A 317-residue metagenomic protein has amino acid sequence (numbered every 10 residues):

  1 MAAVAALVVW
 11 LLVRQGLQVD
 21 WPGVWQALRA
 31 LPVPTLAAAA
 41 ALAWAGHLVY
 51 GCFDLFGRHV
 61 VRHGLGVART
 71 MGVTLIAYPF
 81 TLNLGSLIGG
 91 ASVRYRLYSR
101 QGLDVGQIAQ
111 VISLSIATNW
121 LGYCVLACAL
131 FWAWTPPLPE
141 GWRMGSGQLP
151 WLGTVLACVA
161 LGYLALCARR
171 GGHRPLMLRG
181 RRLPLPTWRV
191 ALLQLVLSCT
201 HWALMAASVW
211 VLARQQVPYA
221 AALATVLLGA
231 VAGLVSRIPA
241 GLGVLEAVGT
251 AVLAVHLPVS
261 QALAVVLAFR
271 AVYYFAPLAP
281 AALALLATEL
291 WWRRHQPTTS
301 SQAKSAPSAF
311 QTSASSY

Functional and structural regions predicted by a protein language model:
M1-L75, Y123, W132-L234, L257-L267 (+1 more regions): Predominantly cytoplasmic-facing regulatory/coupling regions of multi-pass membrane proteins
F56, L87-R100, A129, P239-V255 (+1 more regions): Re-entrant/interfacial helical elements at transmembrane boundaries that shape and gate the permeation pathway
A68-G72, S86, G90-A91, R100-A117 (+1 more regions): Membrane-interface alpha-helices at helix entry/exit sites of multi-pass transporters
A77-G85, L227-E246: Transmembrane alpha-helix interface/packing and boundary motifs in multi-pass membrane proteins, characterized by
Y78-I88, I116-C128: Mid-bilayer segments of alpha-helical transmembrane spans in multi-pass integral membrane proteins that mediate
Y95, V111-L114, T118, S146-V155: Hydrophobic, well-ordered secondary-structure segments
L97-Q107, A224-T225, G229, A247-A262: Interfacial segments of multi-pass membrane proteins
